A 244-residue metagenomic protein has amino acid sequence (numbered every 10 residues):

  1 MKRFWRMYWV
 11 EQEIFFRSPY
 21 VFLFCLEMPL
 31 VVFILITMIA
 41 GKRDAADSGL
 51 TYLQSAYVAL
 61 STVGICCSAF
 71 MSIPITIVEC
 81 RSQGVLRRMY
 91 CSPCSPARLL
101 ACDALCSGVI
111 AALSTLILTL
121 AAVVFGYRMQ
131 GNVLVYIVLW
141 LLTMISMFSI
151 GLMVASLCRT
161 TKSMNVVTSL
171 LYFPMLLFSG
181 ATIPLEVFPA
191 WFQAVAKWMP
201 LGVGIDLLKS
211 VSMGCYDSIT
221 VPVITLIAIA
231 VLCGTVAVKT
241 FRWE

Functional and structural regions predicted by a protein language model:
F4-F16, L208: A short amphipathic helical element positioned immediately N-terminal to and/or at the very start of a transmembrane
I14, A45-S48, R128, S179-L232 (+1 more regions): Membrane-interfacial helix-loop-helix junctions in multi-pass membrane proteins
I14-R43, L53-S72, A112-S114, S169-L176 (+1 more regions): Hydrophobic alpha-helical transmembrane segments of multi-pass membrane transport/permease proteins
F15, A69-C94: Transmembrane helix boundary and interhelical loop/hinge segments in multi-pass membrane proteins
P19-Y20, Q54, A97, K162 (+2 more regions): Residues that define the loop-to-transmembrane-helix transition and helix capping in multi-pass membrane transporters
I34-R43, A155-W198, G202: Transmembrane helix segments
P96-T168, F173, C215-T235: Alpha-helical transmembrane segments and their short interhelical loops
V238-E244: Membrane-interface capping segments at transmembrane-helix boundaries
